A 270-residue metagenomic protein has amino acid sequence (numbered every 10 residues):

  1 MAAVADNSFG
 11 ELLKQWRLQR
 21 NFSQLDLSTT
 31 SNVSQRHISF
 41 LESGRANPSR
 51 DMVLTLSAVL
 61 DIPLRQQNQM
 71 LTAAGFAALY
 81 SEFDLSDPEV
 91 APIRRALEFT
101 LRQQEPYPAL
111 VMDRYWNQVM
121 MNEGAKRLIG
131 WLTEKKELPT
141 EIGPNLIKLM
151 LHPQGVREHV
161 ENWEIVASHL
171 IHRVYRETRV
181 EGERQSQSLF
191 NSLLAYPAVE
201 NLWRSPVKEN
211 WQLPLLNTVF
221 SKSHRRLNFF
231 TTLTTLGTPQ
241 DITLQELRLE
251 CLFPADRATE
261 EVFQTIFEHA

Functional and structural regions predicted by a protein language model:
M1-R20: A short, Lys/Arg-rich alpha-helix, primarily the initiator
E11, N21-F22, P48-D51: Residue-level signal for the short linker/turn that defines the boundary of a DNA-recognition helix
L18, T29, A58: Alpha-helical residues within the helix-turn-helix
S31-N47, S57: Recognition helix of helix-turn-helix/homeodomain-like DNA-binding domains that insert into the DNA major groove
M52, A58-E89: Short amphipathic recognition helices of helix-turn-helix/homeodomain-type DNA-binding modules
E89, E98-E105, M112, V119-A270: Hydrophobic protein-protein interaction segments
